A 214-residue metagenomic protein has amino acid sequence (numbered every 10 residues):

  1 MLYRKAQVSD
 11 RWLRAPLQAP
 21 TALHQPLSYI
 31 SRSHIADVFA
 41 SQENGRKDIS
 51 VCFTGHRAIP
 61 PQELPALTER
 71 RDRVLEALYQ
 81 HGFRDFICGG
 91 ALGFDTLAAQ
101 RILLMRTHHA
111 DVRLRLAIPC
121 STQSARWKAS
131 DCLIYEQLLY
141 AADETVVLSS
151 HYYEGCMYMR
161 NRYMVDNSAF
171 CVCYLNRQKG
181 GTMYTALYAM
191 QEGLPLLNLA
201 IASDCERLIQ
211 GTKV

Functional and structural regions predicted by a protein language model:
M1, G211-V214: Short intrinsically disordered terminal tails
Y3-A6: Extreme N-terminal basic, low-complexity initiation segments that serve as generic localization/processing leaders
S9, L13-H24: N-terminal polybasic/positive-inside topogenic patches
Y29-G211: Acidic/glycine-enriched connector segments
